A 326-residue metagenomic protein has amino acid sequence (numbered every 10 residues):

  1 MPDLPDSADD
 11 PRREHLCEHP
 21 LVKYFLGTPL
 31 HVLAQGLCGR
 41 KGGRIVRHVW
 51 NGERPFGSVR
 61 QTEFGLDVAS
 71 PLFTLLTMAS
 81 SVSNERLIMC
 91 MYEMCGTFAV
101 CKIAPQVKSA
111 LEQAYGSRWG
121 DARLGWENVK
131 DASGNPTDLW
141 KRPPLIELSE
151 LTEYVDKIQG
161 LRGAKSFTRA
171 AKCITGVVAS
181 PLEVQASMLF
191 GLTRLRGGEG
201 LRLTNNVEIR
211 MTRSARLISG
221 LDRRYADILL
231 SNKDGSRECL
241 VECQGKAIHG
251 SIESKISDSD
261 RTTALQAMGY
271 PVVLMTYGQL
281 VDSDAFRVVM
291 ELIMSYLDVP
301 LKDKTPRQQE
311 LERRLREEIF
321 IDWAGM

Functional and structural regions predicted by a protein language model:
M1-R162, K304-T305, R314-M326: Short gly/ser-rich loop at a beta-strand->alpha-helix junction or flexible surface loop bordering the NTP-binding
W119, R123-L124, V129-M326: Surface segments flanking catalytic/ligand-binding clefts of nucleic-acid enzymes
